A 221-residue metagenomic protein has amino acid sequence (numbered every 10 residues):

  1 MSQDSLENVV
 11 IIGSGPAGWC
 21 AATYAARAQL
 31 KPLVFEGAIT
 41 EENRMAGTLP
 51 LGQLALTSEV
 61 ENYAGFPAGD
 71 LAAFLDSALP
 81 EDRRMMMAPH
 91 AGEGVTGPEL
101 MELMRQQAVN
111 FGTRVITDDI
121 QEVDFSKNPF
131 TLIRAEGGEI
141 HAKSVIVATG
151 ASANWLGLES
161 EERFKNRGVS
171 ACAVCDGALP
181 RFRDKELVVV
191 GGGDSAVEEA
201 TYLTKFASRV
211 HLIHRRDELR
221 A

Functional and structural regions predicted by a protein language model:
S2-L6, I11-T40, L49, K165 (+1 more regions): Rossmann-like dinucleotide/flavin-binding elements
S5-E7, R134-S144: Core beta-strand elements of the Rossmann-like FAD/NAD(P) dinucleotide-binding domain in flavoenzyme oxidoreductases
E42-R44, F125, L156, R220: Generic structural signal for helix capping and beta-alpha/helix-loop junctions
M45-G47, L54, L156-S160: Conserved catalytic-core motifs of eukaryotic protein kinase domains, centered on the activation segment
L51-E139, L219-A221: N-terminal Rossmann-like dinucleotide/flavin-binding domain of flavoprotein oxidoreductases that bind FAD/FMN
V145, T149-C172: Glycine-rich beta-alpha-beta "Rossmann" dinucleotide-binding loop(s) and their flanking helix/strand
